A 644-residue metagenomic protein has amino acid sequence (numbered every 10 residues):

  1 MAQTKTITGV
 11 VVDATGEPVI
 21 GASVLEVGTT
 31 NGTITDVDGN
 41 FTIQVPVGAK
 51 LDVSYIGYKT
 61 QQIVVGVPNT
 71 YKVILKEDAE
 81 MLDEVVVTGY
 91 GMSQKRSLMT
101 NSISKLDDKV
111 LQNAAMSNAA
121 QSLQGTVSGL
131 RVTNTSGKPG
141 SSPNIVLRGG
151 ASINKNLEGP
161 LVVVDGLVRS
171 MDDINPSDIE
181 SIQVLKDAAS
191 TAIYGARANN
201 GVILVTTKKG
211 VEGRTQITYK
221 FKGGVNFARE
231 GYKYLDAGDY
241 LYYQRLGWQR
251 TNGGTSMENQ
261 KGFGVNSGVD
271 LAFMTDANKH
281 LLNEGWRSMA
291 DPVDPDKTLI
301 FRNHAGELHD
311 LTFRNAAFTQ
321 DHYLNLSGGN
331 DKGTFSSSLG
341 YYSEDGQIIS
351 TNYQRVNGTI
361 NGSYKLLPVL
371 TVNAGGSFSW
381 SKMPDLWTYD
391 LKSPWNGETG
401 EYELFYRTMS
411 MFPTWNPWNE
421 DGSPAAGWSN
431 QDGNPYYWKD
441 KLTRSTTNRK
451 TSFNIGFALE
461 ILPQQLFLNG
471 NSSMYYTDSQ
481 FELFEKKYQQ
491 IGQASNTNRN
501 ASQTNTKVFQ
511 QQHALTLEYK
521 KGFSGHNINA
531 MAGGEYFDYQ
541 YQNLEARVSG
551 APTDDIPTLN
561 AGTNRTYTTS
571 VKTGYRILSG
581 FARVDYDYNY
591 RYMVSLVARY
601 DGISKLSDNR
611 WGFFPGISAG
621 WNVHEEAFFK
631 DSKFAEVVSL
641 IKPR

Functional and structural regions predicted by a protein language model:
M1-T359, Y364, T371-N373, A425 (+1 more regions): Short, small/polar-rich motifs associated with maturation and membrane association, primarily at protein termini
K72, A120, N144, V202-L204 (+11 more regions): Membrane-embedded beta-strand positions in outer-membrane beta-barrel channels/transporters
M81, S97, E212-H304, A316 (+6 more regions): Surface-exposed loop/interface segments of Gram-negative outer-membrane beta-barrel transport/assembly proteins
G329-K332, Y364-P368, I461-P463, K521-S524 (+2 more regions): Outer-membrane beta-barrel strand-turn architecture
D331, F335, G580-V597: Short, contiguous hydrophobic alpha-helices characteristic of membrane insertion segments
L339-D345, V594-S604: Transmembrane beta-strand segments that form the barrel wall of outer-membrane beta-barrel proteins
L559-N560, F614-G616: Outer-membrane beta-barrel domain signature, especially the mid-to-C-terminal portions of large Gram-negative OMP
D608-F613: Short glycine/threonine-rich loop-to-helix capping motif typified by GTGT followed within a few residues by an Asp-Pro
